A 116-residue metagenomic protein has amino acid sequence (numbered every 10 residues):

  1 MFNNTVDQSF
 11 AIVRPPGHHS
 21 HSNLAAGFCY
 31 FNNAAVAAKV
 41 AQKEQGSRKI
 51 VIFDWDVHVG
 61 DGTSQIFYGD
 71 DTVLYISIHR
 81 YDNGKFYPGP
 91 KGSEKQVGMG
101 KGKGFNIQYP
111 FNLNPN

Functional and structural regions predicted by a protein language model:
M1-T5: Fold-level signal for large, globular catalytic cores of enzyme and receptor domains
Q8-N116: Conserved alpha-helical scaffold segments that buttress catalytic/binding sites
